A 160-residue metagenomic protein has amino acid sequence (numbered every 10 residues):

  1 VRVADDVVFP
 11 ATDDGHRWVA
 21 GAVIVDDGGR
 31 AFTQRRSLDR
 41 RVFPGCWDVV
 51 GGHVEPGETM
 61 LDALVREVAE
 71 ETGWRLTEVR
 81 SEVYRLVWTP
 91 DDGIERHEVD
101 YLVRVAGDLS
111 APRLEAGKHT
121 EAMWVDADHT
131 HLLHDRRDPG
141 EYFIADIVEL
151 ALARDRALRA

Functional and structural regions predicted by a protein language model:
V1-G21: Acidic, metal-coordinating catalytic segment for phosphate/diphosphate chemistry, firing primarily on the Nudix
G15-R17, R30-A31, A122: A residue-level structural signature of the nucleotidyltransferase/glycosyltransferase Rossmann-like core
R17, V42-V49, I94-E98: Short connector loops at helix/strand junctions that flank enzyme active sites, especially segments positioning acidic
R30-E70: Conserved Nudix-box catalytic region and its N-terminal flanking loop in Nudix hydrolases and closely related
V54-E78, L86-P139: Unchanged
P139-A160: Charged phosphate-binding loop/patch that engages nucleotide di/tri-phosphates or the phosphate backbone of nucleic
